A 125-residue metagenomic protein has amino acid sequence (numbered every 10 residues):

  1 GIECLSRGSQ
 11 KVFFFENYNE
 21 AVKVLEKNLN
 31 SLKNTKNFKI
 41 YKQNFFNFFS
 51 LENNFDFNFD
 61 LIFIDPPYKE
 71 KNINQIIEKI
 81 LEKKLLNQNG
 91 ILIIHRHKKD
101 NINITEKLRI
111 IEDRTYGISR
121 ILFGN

Functional and structural regions predicted by a protein language model:
G1-N125: Class I S-adenosyl-L-methionine-dependent methyltransferase catalytic core
